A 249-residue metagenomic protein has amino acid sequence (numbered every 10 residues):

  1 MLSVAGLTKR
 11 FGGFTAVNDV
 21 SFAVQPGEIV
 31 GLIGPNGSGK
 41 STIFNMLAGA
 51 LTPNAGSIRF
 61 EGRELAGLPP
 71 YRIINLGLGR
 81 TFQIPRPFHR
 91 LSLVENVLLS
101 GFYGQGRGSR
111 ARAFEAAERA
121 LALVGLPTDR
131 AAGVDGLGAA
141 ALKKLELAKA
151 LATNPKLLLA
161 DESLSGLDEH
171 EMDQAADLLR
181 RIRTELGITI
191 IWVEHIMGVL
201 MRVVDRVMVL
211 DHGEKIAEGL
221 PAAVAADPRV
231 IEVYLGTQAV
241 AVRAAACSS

Functional and structural regions predicted by a protein language model:
M1-S249: Glycine-rich phosphate-binding loops of nucleotide-dependent enzymes
